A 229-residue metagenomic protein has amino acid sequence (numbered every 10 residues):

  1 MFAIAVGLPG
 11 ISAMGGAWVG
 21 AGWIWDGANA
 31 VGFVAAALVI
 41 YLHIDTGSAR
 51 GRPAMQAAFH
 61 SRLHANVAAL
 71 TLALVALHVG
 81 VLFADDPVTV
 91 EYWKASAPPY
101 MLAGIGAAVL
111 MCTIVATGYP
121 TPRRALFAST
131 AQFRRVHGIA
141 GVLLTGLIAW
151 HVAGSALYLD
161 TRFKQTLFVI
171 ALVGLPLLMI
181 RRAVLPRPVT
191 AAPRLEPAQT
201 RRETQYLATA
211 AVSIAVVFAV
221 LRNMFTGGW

Functional and structural regions predicted by a protein language model:
M1-W229: Membrane-embedded alpha-helical bundles that constitute the cytochrome b-like, heme-associated redox core of multi-pass
